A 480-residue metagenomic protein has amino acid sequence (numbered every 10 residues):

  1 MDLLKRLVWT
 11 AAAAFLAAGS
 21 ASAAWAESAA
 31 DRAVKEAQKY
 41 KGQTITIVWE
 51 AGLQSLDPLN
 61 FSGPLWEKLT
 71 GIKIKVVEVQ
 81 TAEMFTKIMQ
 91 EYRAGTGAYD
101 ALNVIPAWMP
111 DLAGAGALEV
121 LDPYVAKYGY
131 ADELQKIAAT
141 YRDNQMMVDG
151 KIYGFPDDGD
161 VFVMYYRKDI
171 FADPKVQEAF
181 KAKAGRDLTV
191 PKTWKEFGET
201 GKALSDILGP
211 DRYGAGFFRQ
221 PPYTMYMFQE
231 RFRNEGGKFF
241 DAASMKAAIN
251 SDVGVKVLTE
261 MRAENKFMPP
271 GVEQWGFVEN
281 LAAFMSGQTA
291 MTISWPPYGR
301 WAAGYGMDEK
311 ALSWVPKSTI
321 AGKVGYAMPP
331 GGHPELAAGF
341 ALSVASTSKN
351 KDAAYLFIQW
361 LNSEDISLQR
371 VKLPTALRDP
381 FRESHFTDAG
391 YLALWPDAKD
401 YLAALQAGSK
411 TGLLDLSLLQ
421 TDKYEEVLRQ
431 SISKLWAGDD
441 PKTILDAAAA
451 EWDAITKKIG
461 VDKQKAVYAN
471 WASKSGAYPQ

Functional and structural regions predicted by a protein language model:
M1-I45, K68, K457-Q480: Short, low-complexity disordered leader/linker segments with a strong preference for bacterial N-terminal type II
W25-K39, I105-V163, K195, T224-M227 (+5 more regions): Hinge/lid segment of periplasmic solute-binding proteins
A30-Y40, L53-K73, D169, L428: Short, polar/charged alpha-helical segment
D31-R32, Q38-K39, A126, P297-T319 (+2 more regions): C-terminal lobe and pocket-closing loops of periplasmic/extracytoplasmic Venus-flytrap solute-binding proteins
K41-G52, I72-V77, D100-A101, F357: Short, well-ordered beta-strand elements
F61-I137, G154, P174-K175, A179 (+4 more regions): Extracytoplasmic "Venus flytrap"/periplasmic binding protein-like
N144-D158, F162, T189-A247, T289: Extracytoplasmic/periplasmic solute-binding protein
W194-L204, G237, A242-Q274, A321-G325 (+1 more regions): Glycine-centered hinge/linker elements that transmit conformational signals in sensory and ligand-binding systems
